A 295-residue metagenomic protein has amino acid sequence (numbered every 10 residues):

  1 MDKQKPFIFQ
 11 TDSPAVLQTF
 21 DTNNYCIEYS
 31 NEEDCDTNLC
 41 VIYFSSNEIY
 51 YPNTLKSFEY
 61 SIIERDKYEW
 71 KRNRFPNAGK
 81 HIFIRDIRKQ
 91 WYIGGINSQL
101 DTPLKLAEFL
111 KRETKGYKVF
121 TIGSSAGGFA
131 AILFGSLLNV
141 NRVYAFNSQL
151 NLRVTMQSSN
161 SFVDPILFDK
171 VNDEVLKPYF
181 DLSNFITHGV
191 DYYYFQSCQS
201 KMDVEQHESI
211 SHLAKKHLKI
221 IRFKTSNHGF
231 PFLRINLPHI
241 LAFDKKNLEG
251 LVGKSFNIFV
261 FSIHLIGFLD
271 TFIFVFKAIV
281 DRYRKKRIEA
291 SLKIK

Functional and structural regions predicted by a protein language model:
D2-F7, E249-K295: Membrane-proximal basic amphipathic "stem/tether" segments
T11-P76: Short, surface-exposed "cap/lid" segments of acyl-processing enzymes
F75-R88: Conserved alpha/beta-hydrolase
I93-T114: Alpha/beta-hydrolase active-site loop
T114-S125: Alpha/beta-hydrolase fold nucleophile elbow
G123-L137: Glycine-rich nucleophile elbow surrounding the catalytic serine of serine-hydrolase chemistry
A145-V154, C198: Active-site nucleophile loop of the alpha/beta-hydrolase fold
N160-F232, P238-I240, K246-F256: The feature captures the conserved acid-bearing segment of alpha/beta-hydrolase catalytic domains
